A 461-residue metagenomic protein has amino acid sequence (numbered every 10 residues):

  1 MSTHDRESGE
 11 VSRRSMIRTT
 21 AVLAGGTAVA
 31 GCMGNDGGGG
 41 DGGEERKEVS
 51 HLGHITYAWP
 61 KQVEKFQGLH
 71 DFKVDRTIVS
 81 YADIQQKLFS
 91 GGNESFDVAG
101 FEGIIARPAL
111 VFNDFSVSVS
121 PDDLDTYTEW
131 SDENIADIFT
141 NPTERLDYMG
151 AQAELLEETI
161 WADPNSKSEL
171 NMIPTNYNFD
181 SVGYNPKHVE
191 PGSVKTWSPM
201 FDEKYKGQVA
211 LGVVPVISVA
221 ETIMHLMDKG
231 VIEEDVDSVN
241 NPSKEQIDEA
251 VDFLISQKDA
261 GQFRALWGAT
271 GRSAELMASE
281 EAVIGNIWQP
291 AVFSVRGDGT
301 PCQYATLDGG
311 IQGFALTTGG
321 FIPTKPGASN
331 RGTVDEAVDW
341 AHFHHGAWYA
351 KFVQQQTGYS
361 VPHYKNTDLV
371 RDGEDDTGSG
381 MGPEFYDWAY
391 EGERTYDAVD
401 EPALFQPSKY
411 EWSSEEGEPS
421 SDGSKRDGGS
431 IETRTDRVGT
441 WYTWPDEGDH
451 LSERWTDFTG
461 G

Functional and structural regions predicted by a protein language model:
M1-V11: N-terminal secretory signal peptides
G31-C32: N-terminal Sec signal peptide cleavage junction
E44-D114: Early extracytoplasmic/lumenal segment of secretory-pathway proteins
P60-K61, Q262-N330, T367: Extracytoplasmic/periplasmic substrate-binding proteins
G103, V111-R272: Extracytoplasmic ligand-binding site segments that recognize negatively charged/polar headgroups
A109-S118, E169, V295-D308: Ligand-binding "clamshell"
I322-R426: Mature extracytoplasmic/periplasmic domains
P402-G461: Conserved C-terminal helix/tail region of periplasmic/extracytoplasmic solute-binding proteins
